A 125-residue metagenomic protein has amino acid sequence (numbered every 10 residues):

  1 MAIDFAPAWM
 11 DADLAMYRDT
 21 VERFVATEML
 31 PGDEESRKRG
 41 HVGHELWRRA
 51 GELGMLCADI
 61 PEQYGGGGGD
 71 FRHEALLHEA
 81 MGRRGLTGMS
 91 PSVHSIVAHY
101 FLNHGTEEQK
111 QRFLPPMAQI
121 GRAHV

Functional and structural regions predicted by a protein language model:
M1-A15: Intrinsic disorder at enzyme termini
E28-R122: Glycine-rich flavin
